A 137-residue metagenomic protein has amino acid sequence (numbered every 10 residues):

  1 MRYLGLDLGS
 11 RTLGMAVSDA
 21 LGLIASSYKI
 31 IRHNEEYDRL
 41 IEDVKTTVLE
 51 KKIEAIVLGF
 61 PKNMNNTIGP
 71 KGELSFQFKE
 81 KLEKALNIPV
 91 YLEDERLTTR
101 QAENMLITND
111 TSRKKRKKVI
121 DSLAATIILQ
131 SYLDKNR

Functional and structural regions predicted by a protein language model:
R2-Y3, R11-R137: Phosphate- and other anionic-substrate recognition elements at nucleic-acid/protein interfaces
D7: Conserved catalytic-loop position in the HRD/HxD motif
